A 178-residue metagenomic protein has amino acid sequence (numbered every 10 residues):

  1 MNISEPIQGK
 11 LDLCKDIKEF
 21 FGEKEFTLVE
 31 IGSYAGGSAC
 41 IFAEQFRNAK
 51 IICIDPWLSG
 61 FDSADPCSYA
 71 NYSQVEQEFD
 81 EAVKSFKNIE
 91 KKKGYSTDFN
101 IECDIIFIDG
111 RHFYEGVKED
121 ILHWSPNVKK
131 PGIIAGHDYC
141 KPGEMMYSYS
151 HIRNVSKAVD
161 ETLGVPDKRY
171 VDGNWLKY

Functional and structural regions predicted by a protein language model:
S4, Q8-Y178: S-adenosylmethionine/decaboxylated-SAM
